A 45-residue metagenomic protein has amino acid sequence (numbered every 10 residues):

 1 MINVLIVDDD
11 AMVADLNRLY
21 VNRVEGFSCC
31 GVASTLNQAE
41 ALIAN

Functional and structural regions predicted by a protein language model:
M1-N3: Non-catalytic signal-transmission and effector/linker regions of two-component phosphorelay proteins
D8: Conserved acidic carboxylate
A11-G31: Two-component/phosphorelay signaling modules centered on CheY-like receiver
S34-N45: Acidic, metal-coordinating helix/loop segments flanking the phosphotransfer/catalytic sites of two-component signaling
